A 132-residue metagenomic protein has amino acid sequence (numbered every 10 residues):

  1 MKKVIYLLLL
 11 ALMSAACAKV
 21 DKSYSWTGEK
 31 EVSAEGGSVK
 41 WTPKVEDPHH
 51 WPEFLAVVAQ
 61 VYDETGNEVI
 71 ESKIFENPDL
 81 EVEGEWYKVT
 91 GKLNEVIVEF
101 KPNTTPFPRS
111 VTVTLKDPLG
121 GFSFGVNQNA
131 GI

Functional and structural regions predicted by a protein language model:
V4, S14-E35: Bacterial Sec-dependent N-terminal signal peptides
I5-L9: Sec-dependent signal peptide hydrophobic core
S38-K40, E95, S110, G121-S123: Intrinsic-disorder/low-complexity, polar/charged segments enriched in Ser/Thr/Lys/Arg/Asp/Glu/Gln
W41, V45-I97: Surface-exposed binding patches on compact interaction domains or structured appendages
N94-R109: Extracellular/luminal low-complexity segments enriched in Ser/Thr/Pro
T105-L119: A short beta-strand micro-motif common to beta-rich folds, especially ectodomain repeats
L119-I132: C-terminal edge beta-strand
